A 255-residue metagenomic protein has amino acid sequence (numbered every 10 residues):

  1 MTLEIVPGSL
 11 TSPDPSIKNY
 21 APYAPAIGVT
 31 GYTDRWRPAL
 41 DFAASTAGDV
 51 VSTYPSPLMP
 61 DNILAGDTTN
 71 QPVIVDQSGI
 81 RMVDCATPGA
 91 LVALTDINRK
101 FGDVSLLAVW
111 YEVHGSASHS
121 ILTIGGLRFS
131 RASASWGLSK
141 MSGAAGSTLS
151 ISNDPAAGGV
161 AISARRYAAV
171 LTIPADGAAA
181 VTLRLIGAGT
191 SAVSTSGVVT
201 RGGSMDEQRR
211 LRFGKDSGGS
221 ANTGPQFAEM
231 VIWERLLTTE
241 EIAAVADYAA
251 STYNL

Functional and structural regions predicted by a protein language model:
M1-T87, A243-L255: Extracytoplasmic low-complexity segments
K18-G28, D84-S105, S150-G159, S217: Short surface loop/edge beta-strand patches of beta-sandwich-type extracellular domains that form ligand-contact sites
T33-A44, S105-H114, A169-L171, F213 (+1 more regions): Short hydrophobic/aromatic patches on beta-strands that form ligand-binding or substrate-lining surfaces
S45-T46, T53-P57, T69, V73-S142 (+1 more regions): Extracellular glycan-recognition modules
L106-A108, I162-A175, V181-L185: Short tryptophan-centered beta-strand motifs in secreted/extracellular beta-sheet-rich domains of glycan-recognition
S139-A169: Short, aromatic/His-centered strand-loop micro-motif at the edge of beta-sheets
I186-R209: Short, solvent-exposed beta-strand-to-loop segments that form ligand-recognition rims of beta-rich domains
S204-A228, I232: Extracellular glycan-interaction patches encoded by glycine-rich segments
